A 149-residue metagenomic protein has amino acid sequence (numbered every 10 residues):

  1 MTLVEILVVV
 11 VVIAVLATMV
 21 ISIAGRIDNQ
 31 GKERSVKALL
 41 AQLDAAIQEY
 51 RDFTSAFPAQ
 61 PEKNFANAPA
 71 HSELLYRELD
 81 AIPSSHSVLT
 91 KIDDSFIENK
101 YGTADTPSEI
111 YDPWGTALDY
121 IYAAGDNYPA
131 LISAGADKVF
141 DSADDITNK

Functional and structural regions predicted by a protein language model:
M1-I27, K32: N-terminal single-pass transmembrane signal-anchor helix
V15, L43, G102-A104: Generic detector of short alpha-helix boundary/capping microenvironments and adjacent low-complexity segments
D28-Q30, L39-F57: N-terminal alpha-helical signal peptides/signal-anchor transmembrane segments
Q48-K149: Low-complexity, acidic interaction segments enriched in glycine
